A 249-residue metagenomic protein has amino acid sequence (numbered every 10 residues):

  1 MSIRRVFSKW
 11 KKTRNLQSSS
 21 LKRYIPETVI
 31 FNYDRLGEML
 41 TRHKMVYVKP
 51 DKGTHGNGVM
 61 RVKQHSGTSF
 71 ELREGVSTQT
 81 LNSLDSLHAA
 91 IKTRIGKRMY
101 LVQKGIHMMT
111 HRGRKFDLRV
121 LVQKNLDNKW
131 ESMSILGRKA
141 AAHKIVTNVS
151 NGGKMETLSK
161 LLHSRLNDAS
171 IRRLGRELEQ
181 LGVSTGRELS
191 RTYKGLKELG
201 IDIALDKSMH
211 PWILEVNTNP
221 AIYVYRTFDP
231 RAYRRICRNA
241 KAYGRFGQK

Functional and structural regions predicted by a protein language model:
M1-G58: A conserved helix-loop-beta module that forms one wall/lid of the active-site cleft in ATP-utilizing catalytic domains
M1-W10, R14, L166-A169, R173-R176 (+3 more regions): C-terminal active-site "lid" helix and adjoining low-complexity regulatory extension at the edge of ATP-using catalytic
R42-E74, K97-H111: ATP-grasp fold ATP-binding core
H43, V76-G153: Phosphate-binding site of ATP-dependent enzymes
N57, F116-L118, I201: Change "...and in nucleic-acid phosphodiester-cleaving endonucleases..." to "...and in nucleic-acid processing enzymes
H65, L121-N125, A204-S208: Short beta-strand micro-motifs enriched in acidic
R94-I106, E131, A142-A204, A240: A long amphipathic alpha-helix within ATP-dependent nucleotide-binding catalytic cores
